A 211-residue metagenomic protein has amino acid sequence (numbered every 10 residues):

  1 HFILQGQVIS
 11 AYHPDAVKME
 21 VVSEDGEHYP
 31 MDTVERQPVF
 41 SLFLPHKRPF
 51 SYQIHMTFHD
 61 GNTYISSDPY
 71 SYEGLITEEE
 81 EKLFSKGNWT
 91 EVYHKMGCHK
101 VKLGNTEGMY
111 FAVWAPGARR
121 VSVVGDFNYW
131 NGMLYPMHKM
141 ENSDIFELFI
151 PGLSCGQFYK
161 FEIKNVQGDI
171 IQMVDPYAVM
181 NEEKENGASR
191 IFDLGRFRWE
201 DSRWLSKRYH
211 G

Functional and structural regions predicted by a protein language model:
H1-Q5, H28, E35-A112, W130-G132 (+1 more regions): The feature marks proteins involved in alpha-glucan
I3-L4, S10-D15, G26: Ordered, small/hydrophobic-rich secondary-structure cores
Y12-M19, W114-V121: Short proline/glycine-enriched turn/loop motifs at strand-loop junctions of beta-rich domains
K18-V22, T33-V34: A general "mature secreted/periplasmic domain" signal
V21-S23, V123-G125: Conserved aromatic beta-strand anchor motif in extracellular beta-sandwich/beta-rich domains
